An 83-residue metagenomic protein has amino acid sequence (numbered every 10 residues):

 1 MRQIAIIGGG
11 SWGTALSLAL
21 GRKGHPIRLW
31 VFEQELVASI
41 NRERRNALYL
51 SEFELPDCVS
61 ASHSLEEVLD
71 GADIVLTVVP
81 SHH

Functional and structural regions predicted by a protein language model:
M1-F53, S60-H63: NAD(P)+-binding Rossmann beta1-loop-alpha1 motif at the extreme N-terminus of oxidoreductases
P56-H83: Rossmann-like NAD(P)-binding element
